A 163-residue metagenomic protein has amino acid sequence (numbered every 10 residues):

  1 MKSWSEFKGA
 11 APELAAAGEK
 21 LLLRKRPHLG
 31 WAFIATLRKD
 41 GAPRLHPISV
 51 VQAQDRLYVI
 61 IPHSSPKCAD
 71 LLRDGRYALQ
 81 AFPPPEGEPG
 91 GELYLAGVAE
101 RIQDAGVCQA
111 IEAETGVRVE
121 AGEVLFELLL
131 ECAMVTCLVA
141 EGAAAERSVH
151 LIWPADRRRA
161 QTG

Functional and structural regions predicted by a protein language model:
M1-G18, E88-G163: Charged, gly/pro-rich active-site loop segments
G18-K20, L45-H46, S64-P66, A113-E114: A generic local structural motif
R24-P27: Short proline/glycine- and basic residue-enriched helix-capping loop/turn segments at helix->loop/beta transitions
L29-H63, A69-L71, Y77-F82, Y94: Short beta-strand segments
P47, Q54, P84, A110-E112 (+1 more regions): A generic "cationic amphipathic patch" detector
H63-S64, E131: A generic "binding-loop/recognition-motif" signal
S65-C68, E86, G142-A143: Short, surface-exposed beta-strand-loop junctions and turns on beta-sheet-rich folds
